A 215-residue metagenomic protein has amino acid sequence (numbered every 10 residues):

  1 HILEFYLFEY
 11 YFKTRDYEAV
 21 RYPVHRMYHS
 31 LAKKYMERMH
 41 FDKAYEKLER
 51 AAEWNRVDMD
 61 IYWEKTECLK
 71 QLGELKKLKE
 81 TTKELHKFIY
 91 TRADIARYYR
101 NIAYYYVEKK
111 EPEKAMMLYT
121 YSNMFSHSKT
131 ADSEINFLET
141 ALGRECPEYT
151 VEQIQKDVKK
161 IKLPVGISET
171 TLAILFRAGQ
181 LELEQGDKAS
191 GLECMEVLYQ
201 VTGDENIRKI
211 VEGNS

Functional and structural regions predicted by a protein language model:
H1-V24, R50-W54, H86-I95, L163-G166: Flexible helix-coil transition and linker loops at the boundaries of alpha-helical arrays
I2-E18, L72-T81, A103-M117, E139-V165 (+1 more regions): Alpha-helical linker/edge segments of TPR/alpha-solenoid repeat scaffolds and analogous pre-/post-domain helices
R26, D60, D94-R97, T130-A131 (+2 more regions): Start-of-helix register in tetratricopeptide repeats
L31, K65, N101-I102, I135 (+2 more regions): Structural register within alpha-helical repeat arrays
K33, E67, Y104-Y105, F137 (+2 more regions): Residue-level recognition of tetratricopeptide repeat
K47, T81, L118, L175-A178 (+2 more regions): Alpha-helical solenoid repeat scaffolds, predominantly canonical TPR units
R56, Y90-A93, S126-H127, E169 (+1 more regions): Short coil turns that delineate tetratricopeptide repeat
K83-K87, E111-K156, K188-N206: TPR/TPR-like (Sel1-like) alpha-helical repeat modules
